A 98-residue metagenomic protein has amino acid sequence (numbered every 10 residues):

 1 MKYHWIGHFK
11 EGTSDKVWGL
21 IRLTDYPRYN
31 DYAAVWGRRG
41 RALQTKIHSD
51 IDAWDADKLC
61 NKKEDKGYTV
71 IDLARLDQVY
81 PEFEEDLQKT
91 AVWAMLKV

Functional and structural regions predicted by a protein language model:
M1-H8: Short, hydrophobic/aromatic-rich segments at coil-to-beta transitions
K2, R22-T24, D72: Ser/Thr- (and often Asn-) enriched beta-sheet segments in non-cytosolic proteins
G12-S14: Interaction modules related to DNA damage response and DNA replication/repair
K16-T45: Short aromatic-glycine-(Arg/Gly/Cys) micro-motifs in beta-strand/loop hairpins
I47-Y68: A short, charged, amphipathic alpha-helix used as a generic interaction element across diverse proteins
K66-V98: Intrinsically disordered, low-complexity charged/polar segments
